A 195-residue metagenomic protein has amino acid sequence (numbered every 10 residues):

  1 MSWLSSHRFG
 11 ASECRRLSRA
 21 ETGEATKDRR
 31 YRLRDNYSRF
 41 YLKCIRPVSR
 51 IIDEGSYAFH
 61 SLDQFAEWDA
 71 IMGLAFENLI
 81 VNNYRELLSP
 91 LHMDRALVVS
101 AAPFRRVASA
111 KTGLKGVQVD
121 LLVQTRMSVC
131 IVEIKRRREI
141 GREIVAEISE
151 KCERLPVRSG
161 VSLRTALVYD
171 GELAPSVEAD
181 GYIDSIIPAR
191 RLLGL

Functional and structural regions predicted by a protein language model:
M1-G116: Accessory nucleic acid-recognition modules appended to NTPase machines
K43-I45, E133, V177-A179: Short conserved micro-motifs at the rims of enzyme active sites and ligand-binding pockets
R46-P47, A146-E147, D180-I183: Short, glycine/charged-enriched secondary-structure capping and boundary segments
N82-E86, V145-R154: Short, well-ordered amphipathic alpha-helices
Y84, V119-G141, I148, T165: Conserved catalytic cores of phosphodiester-cleaving nucleases, focusing on short active-site segments
V117, E143-I144, E178-A179: Residues at alpha-helix caps and immediate loop-helix transition turns in enzyme cores, especially N- and C-cap
C152-S162: Arginine/glycine-rich "motif VI" loop of SF2 helicases in the C-terminal RecA-like domain
V161-L195: Domain-level recognition of nuclease-like catalytic cores that cleave nucleotide substrates
